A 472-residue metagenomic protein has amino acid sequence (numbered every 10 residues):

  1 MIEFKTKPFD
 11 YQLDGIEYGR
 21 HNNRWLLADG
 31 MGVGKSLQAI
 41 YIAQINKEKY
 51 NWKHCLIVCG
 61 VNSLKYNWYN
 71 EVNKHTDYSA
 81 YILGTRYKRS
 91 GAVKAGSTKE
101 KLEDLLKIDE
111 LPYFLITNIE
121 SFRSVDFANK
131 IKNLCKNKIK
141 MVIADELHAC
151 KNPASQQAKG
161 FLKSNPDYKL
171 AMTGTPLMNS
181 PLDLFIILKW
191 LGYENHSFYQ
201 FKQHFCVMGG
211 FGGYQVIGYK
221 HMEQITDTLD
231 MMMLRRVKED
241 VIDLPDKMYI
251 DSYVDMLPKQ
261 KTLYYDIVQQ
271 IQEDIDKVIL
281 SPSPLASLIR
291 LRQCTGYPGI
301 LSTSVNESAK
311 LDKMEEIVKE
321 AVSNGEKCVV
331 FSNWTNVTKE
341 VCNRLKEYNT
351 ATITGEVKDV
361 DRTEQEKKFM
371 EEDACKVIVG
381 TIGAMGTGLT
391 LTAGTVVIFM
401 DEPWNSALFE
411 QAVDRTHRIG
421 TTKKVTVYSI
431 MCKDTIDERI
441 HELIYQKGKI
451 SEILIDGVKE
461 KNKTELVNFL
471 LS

Functional and structural regions predicted by a protein language model:
M1, G30, G34, Q38-Y50 (+5 more regions): Conserved Helicase C-terminal RecA-like lobe
M1-A28: Conserved pre-motif I regulatory segment
W52-K74, S180-D183, N333-W334: Conserved Walker A/P-loop ATP-binding site and its immediately adjacent core in helicase/helicase-like ATPase domains
K53-H54, K74-A80, R86-E103, K107-E110 (+4 more regions): Conserved P-loop NTPase motor "coupling/switch" region that bridges the ATPase
L83-E100, I119-S124, A149-A154, S332-N336 (+3 more regions): Conserved helicase motor
A92-L115, D361-K376: Conserved motor-coupling elements within RecA-like helicase/translocase cores
I116-F122, A128-K138, K151, Q156-D167 (+6 more regions): Inter-lobe coupling linker of SF2 helicases/translocases
S164-F201, V241-V268, K376, G380-N462: SF2 helicase/translocase ATPase core recognition
